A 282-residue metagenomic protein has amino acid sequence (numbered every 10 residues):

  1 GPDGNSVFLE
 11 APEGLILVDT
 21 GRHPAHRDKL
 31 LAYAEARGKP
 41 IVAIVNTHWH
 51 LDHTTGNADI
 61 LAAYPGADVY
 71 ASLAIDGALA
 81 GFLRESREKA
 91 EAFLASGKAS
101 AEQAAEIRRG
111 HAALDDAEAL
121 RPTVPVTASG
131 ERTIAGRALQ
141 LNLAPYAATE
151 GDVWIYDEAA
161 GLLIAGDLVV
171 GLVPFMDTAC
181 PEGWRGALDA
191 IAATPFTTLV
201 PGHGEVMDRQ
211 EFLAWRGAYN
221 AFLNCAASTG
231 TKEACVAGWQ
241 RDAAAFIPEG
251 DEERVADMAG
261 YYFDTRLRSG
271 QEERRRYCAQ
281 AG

Functional and structural regions predicted by a protein language model:
G1-A36, V153-D167: Conserved beta-strand hairpin/beta-sheet module of binuclear metal-dependent hydrolase folds, prominently
D3, P24-A25, W49-T54, D76-A80 (+3 more regions): Active-site environment of divalent metal-dependent phosphoester hydrolases
L9, D19, A34, H48 (+8 more regions): Divalent metal-coordination and catalytic microenvironments
V18-G21, V42-H50, Y70-L73, L143-A144 (+3 more regions): Active-site neighborhood of phospho(di)ester-bond hydrolases with catalytic His/Asp-centered motifs
A25-A71, A192-T197: Active-site metal-binding motif and surrounding structural segment of the metallo-beta-lactamase
A80, R84-L143, E150, E158-A159 (+1 more regions): Metallo-beta-lactamase
E106-I107, A192-T198, V206-G282: Accessory terminal helices/loops
D177-G202: An active-site-proximal "capping" alpha-helix that borders the catalytic cofactor pocket
